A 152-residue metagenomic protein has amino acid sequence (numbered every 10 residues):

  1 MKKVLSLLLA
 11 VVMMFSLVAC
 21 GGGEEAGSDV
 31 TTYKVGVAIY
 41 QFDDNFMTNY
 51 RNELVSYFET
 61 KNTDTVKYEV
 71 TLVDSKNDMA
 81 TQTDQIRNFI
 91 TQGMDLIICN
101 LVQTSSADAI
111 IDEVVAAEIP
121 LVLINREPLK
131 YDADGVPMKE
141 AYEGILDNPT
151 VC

Functional and structural regions predicted by a protein language model:
V4-G22: Sec-dependent N-terminal signal peptides of Gram-positive bacterial secreted proteins and lipoproteins
C20-C152: A residue-level marker of the well-folded mature domains of exported/periplasmic proteins
